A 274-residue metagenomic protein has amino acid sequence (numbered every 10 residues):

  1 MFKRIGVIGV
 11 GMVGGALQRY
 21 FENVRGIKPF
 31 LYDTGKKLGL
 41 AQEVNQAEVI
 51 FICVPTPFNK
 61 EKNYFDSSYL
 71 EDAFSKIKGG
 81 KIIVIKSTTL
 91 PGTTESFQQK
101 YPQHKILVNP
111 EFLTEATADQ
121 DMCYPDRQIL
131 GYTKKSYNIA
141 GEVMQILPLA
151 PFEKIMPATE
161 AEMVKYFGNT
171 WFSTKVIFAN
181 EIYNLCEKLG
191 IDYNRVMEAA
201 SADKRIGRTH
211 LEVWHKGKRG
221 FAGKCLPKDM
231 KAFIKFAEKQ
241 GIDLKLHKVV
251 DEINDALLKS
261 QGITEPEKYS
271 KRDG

Functional and structural regions predicted by a protein language model:
M1-N45: NAD(P)+-binding Rossmann beta1-loop-alpha1 motif at the extreme N-terminus of oxidoreductases
M1-R4, P29, G190-G274: NAD(P)-dependent Rossmann-like dehydrogenase/reductase catalytic/cofactor-binding core
N23, Q98-L107, T114, A118-T209 (+2 more regions): Internal alpha-helical scaffold of NAD(P)-dependent oxidoreductase catalytic cores
N45-Q46, G79, Y124-P125: Alpha-helix C-terminal capping/helix-to-coil transition sites in glycosyltransferase folds
V49, P57-A118: Rossmann-like NAD(P)(H) cofactor-binding subdomain of soluble oxidoreductases
V49-C53, I129: Structural motif
